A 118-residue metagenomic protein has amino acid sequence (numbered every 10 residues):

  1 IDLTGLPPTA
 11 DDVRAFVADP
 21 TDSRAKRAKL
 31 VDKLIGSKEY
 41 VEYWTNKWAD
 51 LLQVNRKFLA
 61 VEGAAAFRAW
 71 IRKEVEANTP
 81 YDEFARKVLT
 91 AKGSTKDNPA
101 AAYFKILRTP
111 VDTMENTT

Functional and structural regions predicted by a protein language model:
I1-T118: Short, structured secondary-structure elements that scaffold catalytic or ligand/cofactor-binding regions
